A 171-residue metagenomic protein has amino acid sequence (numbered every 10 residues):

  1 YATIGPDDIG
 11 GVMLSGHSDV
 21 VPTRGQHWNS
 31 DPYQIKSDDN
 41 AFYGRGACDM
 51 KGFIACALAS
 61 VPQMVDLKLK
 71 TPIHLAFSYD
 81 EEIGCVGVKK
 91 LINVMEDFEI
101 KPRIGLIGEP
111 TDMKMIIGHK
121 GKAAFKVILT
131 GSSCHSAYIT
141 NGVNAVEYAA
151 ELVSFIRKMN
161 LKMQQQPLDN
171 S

Functional and structural regions predicted by a protein language model:
Y1-R45, D66-L69: Acidic/His- and Gly-rich active-site-bordering loop/insert found across diverse amide/peptide-bond hydrolases
Y43, D49-F53, G142-A145: Short, conserved glycine- and acidic-residue-centered signature motifs in active-site or ligand-binding loops
G46, D80, Y138: Glycine- and other small-residue-rich loops at beta-strand/loop junctions that grip anionic moieties
M50-A124: Acidic/histidine-rich catalytic neighborhood of metal-dependent amide-processing enzymes
K89, M95-S171: Midchain, well-structured core segments that form catalytic/ion-binding scaffolds
